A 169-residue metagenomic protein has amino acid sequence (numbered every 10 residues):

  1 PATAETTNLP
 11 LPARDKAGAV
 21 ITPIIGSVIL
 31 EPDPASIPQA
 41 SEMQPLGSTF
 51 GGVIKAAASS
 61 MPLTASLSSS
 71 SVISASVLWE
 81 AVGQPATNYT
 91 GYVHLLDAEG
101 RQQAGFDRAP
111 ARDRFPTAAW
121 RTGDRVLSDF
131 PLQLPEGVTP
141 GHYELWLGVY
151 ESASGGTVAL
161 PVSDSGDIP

Functional and structural regions predicted by a protein language model:
P1-P169: C-terminal luminal/periplasmic domains and tails of membrane-associated envelope-modifying transferases
